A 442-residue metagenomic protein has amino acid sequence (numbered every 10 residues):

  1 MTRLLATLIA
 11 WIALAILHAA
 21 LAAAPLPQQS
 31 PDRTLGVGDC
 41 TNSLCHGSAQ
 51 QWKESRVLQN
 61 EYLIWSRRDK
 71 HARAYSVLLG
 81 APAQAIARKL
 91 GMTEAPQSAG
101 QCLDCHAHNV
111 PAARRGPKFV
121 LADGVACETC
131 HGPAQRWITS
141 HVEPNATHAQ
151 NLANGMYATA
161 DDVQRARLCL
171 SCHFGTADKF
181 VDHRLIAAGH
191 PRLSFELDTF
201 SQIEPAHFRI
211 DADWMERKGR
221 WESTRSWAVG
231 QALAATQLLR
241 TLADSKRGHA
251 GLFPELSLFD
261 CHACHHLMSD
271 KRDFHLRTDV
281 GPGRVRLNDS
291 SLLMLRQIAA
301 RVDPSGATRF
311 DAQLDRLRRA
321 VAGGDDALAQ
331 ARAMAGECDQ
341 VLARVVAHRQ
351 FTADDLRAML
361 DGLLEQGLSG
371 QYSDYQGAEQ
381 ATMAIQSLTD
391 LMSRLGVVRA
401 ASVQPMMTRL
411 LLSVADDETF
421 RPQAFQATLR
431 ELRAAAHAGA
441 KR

Functional and structural regions predicted by a protein language model:
M1-A6: Positively charged n-region of N-terminal signal peptides that target proteins for export
T7-A20: Bacterial N-terminal signal peptides
A19-A23, T34: Boundary at the C-terminal end of the N-terminal hydrophobic targeting segment
A24-P27, A49-K89, R114-V125, P133-Q371 (+1 more regions): Primarily the internal scaffold of c-type cytochrome electron-transfer domains, especially repeated/multiheme c-type
R33-N42, A95, A99-G100, G124 (+2 more regions): Residues immediately within or flanking Cys/His clusters that coordinate Zn2+ in small zinc-binding modules
G38-H46, L103, E128, L170 (+1 more regions): Cys/His/Pro-rich metal-binding microdomains
A81-A113: Long, well-ordered hydrophobic secondary-structure segments characteristic of membrane-embedded and membrane-proximal
E365-Q376, Q380-R442: A cross-kingdom marker for long, charged
